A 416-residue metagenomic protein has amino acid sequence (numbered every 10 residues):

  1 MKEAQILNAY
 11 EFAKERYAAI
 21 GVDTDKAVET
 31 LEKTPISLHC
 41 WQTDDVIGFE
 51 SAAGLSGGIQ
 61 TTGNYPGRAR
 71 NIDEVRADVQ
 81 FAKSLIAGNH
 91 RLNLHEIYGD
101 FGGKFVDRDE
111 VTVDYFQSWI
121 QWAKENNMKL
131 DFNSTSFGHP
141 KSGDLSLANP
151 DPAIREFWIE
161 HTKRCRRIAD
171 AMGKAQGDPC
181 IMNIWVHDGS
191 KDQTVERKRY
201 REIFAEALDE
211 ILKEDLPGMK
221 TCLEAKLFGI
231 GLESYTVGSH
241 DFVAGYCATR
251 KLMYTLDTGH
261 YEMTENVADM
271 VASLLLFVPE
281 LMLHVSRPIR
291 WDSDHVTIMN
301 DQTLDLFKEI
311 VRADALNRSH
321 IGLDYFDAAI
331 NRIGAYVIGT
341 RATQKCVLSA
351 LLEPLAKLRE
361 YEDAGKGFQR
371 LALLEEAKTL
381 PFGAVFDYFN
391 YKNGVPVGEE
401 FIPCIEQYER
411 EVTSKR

Functional and structural regions predicted by a protein language model:
M1-P150, F157, R166-I168, D178-C180 (+6 more regions): Alpha/beta catalytic barrel-like cores
V113, A148-K163, T194, K198-A205 (+1 more regions): Short, amphipathic alpha-helical segments
A123, T162-C165, A169, G173 (+1 more regions): Hydrophobic pocket-lining residues that define ligand/cofactor binding sites across diverse proteins
M128, K174, L252: Short glycine/serine/threonine/alanine-rich loop segments
R166, M172, D178, Y200-A205: Extended substrate/RNA-proximal surfaces in nucleic-acid metabolism proteins
A169-V195, C222: Active-site groove signature of glycoside hydrolases
H187-G189, K226, Y325: Short linear capping/connector segments at secondary-structure termini
Q193-Q302: Acidic/histidine-rich catalytic cores of soluble enzymes
